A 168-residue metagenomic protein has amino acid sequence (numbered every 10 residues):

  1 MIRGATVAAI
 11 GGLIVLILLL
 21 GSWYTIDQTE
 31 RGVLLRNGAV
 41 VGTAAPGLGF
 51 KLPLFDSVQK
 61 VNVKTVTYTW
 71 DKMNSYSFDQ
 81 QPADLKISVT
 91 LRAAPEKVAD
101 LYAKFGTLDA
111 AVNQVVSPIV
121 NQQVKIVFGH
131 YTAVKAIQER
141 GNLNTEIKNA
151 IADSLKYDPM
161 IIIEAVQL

Functional and structural regions predicted by a protein language model:
I2-W23: Single-pass alpha-helical transmembrane signal-anchor segments
G4, I10, T43, R140-K148: Short, compositionally biased strand/turn segments that nucleate or flank brief secondary-structure elements
L20-Q123, G129: Hydrophobic membrane-anchoring helix/hairpin
D79, T90, A111-L168: Amphipathic, coiled-coil-like alpha-helical scaffolding segments used for oligomerization/assembly
